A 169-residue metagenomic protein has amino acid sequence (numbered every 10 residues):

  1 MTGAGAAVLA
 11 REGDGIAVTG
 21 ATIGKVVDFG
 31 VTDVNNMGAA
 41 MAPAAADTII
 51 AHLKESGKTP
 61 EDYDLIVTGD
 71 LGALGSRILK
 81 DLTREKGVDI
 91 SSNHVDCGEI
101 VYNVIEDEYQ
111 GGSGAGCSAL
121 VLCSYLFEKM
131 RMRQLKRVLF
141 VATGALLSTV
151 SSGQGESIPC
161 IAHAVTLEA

Functional and structural regions predicted by a protein language model:
M1-I50, E55, V88, S92-I100 (+2 more regions): Condensing-enzyme catalytic core mediating Claisen C-C bond formation in acyl metabolism
A6-E12, S113-R133: Active-site-proximal alpha-helical scaffold in enzymes
T32, N36-P43, I66-D70, S113 (+1 more regions): A short glycine-/small-residue-rich loop at the edge of a beta-strand within enzyme catalytic domains
M41, G57-P60, L65-R77: A structural signal for small-residue-enriched, beta-sheet-centric alpha/beta enzyme cores and oligomeric scaffold folds
T48-D62, K129-M130: Phosphate/pyrophosphate-binding loops at sites that engage ATP/ADP/AMP, CoA/4′-phosphopantetheine, polyphosphate
L71-K86, V150-S157: Short glycine/threonine-rich loop-to-helix capping motif typified by GTGT followed within a few residues by an Asp-Pro
E85-V121: Conserved catalytic cysteine-centered active-site region of acyl-thioester-dependent Claisen-condensing enzymes
L122-F127, R133-V141, L146-V150: Hydrophobic alpha/beta core scaffold segments
